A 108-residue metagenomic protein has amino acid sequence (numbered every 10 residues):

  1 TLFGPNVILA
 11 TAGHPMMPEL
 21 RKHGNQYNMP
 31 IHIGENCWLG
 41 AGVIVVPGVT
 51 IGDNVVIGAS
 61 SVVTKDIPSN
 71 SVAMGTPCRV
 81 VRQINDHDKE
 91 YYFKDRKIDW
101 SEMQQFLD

Functional and structural regions predicted by a protein language model:
T1-T50, T76, I84-N85: Flexible, glycine/small-residue-enriched loop-and-beta-strand segment within the central core of proteins
L9-A10, V62, D88-K89: Intrinsically disordered low-complexity regions specifically enriched for long asparagine
E35, D53-N54, S69-N70: Short acidic capping loops at alpha-helix termini that bridge into adjacent secondary structure
W38, V56, V72-M74: Short-chain dehydrogenase/reductase
A41-K65: Beta-rich strand-turn-strand
S61, S69-S71, R79: Glycine-centered loop/turn positions within well-structured domains that cap or flank conserved ligand/cofactor-binding
K65-N70, W100: Short arginine-rich
T76-D108: Terminal amphipathic alpha-helical/low-complexity segments used for targeting or macromolecular assembly
